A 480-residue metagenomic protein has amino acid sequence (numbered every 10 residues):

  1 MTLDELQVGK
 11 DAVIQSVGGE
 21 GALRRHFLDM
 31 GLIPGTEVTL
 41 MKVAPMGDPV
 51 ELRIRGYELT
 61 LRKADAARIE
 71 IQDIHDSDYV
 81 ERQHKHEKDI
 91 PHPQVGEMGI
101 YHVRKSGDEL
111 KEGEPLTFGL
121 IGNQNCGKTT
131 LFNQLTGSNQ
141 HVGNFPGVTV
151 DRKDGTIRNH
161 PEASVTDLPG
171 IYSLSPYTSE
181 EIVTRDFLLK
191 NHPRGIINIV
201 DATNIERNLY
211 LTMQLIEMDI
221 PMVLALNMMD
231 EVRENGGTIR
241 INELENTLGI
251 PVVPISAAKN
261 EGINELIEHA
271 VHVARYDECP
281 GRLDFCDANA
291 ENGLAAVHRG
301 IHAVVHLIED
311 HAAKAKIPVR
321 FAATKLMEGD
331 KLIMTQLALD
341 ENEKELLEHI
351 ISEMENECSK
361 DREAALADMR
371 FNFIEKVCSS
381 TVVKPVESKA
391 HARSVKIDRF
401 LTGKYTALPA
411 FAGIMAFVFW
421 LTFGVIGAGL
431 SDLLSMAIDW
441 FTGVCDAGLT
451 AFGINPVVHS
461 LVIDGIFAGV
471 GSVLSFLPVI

Functional and structural regions predicted by a protein language model:
M1-E81: Compact, glycine-rich, soluble single-domain proteins
P91-S173, N191: Conserved G1/Walker A P-loop phosphate-binding module
H160, V183-V252: Conserved C-terminal guanine-recognition region of P-loop GTPase G domains, centered on the G4
V223, R233-E387: Alpha-helical transmembrane helix bundles of large polytopic membrane transport and channel proteins
E363, T381-S394, I438, G448-H459: Short, membrane-interfacial amphipathic segments enriched in basic
K389, L401-F411: Membrane-interface helix starts
A410-L421: Hydrophobic core segments of alpha-helical transmembrane domains in multi-pass membrane transport and ion-translocation
L421-A451: Interfacial/capping segments of alpha-helical transmembrane domains
